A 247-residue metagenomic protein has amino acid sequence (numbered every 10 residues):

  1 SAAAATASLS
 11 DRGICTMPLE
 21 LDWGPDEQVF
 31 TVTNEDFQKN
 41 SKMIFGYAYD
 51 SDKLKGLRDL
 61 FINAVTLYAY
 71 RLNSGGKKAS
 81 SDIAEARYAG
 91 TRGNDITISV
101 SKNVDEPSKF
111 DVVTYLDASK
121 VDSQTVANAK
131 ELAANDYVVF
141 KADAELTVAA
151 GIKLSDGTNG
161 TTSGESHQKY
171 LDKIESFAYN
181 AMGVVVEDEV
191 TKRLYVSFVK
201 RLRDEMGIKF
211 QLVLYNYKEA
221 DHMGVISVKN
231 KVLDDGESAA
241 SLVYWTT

Functional and structural regions predicted by a protein language model:
S1-A5: Short, Gly/Pro- and small/polar-rich lid/capping loops
A7-P25, V29-A48, D52-T247: A glycine- and small-residue-enriched flexible loop/hinge signal that marks low-structured segments
